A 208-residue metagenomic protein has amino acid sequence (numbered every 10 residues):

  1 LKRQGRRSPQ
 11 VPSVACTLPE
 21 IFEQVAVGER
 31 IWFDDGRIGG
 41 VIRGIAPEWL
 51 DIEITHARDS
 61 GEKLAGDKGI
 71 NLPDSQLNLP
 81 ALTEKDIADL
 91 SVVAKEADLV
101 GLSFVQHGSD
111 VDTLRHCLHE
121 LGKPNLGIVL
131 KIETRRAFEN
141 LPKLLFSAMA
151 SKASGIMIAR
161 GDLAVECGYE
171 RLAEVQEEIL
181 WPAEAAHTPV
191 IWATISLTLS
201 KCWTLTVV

Functional and structural regions predicted by a protein language model:
L1-V208: Non-catalytic helical/linker scaffolds that mediate oligomerization, partner binding, and domain coupling around large
